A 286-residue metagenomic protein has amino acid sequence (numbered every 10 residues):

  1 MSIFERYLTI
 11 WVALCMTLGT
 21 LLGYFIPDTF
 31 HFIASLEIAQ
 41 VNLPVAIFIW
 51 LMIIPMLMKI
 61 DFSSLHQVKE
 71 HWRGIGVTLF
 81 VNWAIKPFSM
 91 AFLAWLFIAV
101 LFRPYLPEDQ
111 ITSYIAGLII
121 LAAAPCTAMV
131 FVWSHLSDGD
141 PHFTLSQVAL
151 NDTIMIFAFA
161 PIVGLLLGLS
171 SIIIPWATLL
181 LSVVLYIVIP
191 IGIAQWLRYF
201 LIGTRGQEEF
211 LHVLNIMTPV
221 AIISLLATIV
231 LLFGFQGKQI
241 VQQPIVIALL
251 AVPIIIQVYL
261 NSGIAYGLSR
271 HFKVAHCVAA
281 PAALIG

Functional and structural regions predicted by a protein language model:
M1-K59, S63-G286: Alpha-helical transmembrane segments of multi-pass small-molecule/ion transporters
